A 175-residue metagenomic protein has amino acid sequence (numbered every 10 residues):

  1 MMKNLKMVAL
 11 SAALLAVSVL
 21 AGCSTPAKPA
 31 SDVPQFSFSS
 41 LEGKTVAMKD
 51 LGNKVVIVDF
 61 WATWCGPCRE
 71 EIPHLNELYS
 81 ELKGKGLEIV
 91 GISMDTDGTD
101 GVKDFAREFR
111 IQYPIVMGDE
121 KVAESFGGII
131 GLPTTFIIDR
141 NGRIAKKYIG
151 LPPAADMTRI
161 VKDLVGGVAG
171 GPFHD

Functional and structural regions predicted by a protein language model:
M1-A12: Bacterial N-terminal signal peptides that target proteins for export
S11-V19: Bacterial N-terminal signal peptides
C23-K49: N-terminal "domain-start" segment that seeds a small globular fold
A47-G66: Short active-site neighborhood of thiol/selenol oxidoreductases, capturing the structured segment around
R69-F109, G118-S125: Structural microenvironment flanking redox-active thiols in thiol-disulfide oxidoreductases
D104-I111, M117-D163: Thiol/disulfide oxidoreductase modules built on the thioredoxin-like
V168-D175: Non-globular targeting/processing and membrane-anchoring segments
